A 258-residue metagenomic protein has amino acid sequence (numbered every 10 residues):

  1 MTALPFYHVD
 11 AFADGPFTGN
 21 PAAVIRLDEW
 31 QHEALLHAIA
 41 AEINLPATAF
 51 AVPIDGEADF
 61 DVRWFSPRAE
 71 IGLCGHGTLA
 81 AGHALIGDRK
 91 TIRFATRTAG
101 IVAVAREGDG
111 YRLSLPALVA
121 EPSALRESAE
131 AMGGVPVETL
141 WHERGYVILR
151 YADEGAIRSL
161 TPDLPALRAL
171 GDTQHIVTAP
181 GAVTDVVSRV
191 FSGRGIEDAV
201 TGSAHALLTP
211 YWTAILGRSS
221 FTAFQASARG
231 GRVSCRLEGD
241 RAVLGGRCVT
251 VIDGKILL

Functional and structural regions predicted by a protein language model:
M1-L73, G77-L258: Active-site proximal loop and beta-alpha junction motif in alpha/beta enzyme cores
